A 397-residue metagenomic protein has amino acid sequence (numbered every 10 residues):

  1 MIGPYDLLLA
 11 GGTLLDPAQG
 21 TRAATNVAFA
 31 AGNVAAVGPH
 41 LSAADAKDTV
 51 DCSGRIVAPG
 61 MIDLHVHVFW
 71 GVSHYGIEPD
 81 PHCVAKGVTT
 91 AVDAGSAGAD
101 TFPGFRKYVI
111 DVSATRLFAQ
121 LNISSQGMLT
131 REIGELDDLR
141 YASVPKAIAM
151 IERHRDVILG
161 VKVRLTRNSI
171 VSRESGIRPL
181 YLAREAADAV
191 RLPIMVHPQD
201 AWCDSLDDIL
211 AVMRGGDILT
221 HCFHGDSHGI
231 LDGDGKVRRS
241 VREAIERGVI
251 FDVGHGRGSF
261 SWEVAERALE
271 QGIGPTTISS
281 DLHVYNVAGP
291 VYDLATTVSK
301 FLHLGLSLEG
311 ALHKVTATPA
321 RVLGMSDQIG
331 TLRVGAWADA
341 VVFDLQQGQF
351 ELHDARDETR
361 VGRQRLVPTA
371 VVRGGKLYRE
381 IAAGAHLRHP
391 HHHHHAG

Functional and structural regions predicted by a protein language model:
M1-P59: Histidine-rich, glycine-flanked metal-binding segment
G12, G32, G54, H65 (+10 more regions): Divalent metal-coordination and catalytic microenvironments
C52-V112: Metal-associated gating/positioning segment near the N- to mid-region
G60-V66, A91-D93, L117-L121, L159-V163 (+4 more regions): Hydrophobic faces of well-ordered beta-strands that scaffold small-molecule active sites in alpha/beta enzyme cores
K86-V92, S96-A97, V112-L139, K162-L165 (+1 more regions): Metal-cofactor-binding active-site regions of metalloenzymes
T166-A288: Active-site core of metal-dependent hydrolases
E263-L345: His/Asp/Glu-enriched, well-ordered alpha-helical/loop segment that forms or immediately abuts the divalent-metal
W337-R388: C-terminal cap of metal-dependent C-N hydrolases
